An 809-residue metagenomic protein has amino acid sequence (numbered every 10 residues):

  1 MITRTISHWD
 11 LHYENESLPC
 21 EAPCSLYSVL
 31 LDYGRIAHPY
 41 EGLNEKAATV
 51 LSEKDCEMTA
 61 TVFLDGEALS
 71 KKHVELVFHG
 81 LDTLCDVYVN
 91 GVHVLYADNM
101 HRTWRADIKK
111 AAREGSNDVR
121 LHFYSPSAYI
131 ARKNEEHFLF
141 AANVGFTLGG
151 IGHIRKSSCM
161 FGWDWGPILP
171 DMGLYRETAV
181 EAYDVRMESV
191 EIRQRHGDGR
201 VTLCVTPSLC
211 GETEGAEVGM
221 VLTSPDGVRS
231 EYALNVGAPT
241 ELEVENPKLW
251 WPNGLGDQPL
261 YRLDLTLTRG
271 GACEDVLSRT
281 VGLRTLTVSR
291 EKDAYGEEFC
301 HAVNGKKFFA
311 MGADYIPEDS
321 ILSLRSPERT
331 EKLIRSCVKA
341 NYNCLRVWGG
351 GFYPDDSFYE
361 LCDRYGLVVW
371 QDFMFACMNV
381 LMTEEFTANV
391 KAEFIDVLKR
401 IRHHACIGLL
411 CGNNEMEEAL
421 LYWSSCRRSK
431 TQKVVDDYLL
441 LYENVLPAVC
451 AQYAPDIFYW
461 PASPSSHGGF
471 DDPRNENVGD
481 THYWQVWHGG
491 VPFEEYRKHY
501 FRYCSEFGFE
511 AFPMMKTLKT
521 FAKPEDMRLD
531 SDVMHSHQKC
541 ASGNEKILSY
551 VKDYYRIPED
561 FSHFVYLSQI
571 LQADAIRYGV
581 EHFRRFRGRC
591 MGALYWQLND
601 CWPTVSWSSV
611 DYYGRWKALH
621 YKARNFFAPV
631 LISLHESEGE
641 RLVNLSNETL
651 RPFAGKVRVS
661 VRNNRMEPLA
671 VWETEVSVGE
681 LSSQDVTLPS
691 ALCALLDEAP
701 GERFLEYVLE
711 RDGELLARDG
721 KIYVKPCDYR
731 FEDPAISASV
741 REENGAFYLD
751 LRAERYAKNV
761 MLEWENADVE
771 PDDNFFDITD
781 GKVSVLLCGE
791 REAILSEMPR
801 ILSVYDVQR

Functional and structural regions predicted by a protein language model:
M1-C344, N477, R585-F586, C590 (+2 more regions): Secreted/periplasmic carbohydrate-active enzymes, especially glycoside hydrolases
M100, D164-P167, P252, D314-P327 (+5 more regions): The substrate-binding groove and active-site-proximal loops of carbohydrate-active enzymes, especially glycoside
G173, E417, A448-A451, W460-F653: Substrate-binding clefts and catalytic carboxylate motifs of secreted carbohydrate-active enzymes
D293-F299, D355-S357, A392-R400: Alpha-helical scaffolding within the catalytic cores of extracellular/periplasmic polymer-degrading hydrolases
F308, V338-L345, D363-V368, H403-L409 (+2 more regions): Loop/turn elements at helix/coil->beta-strand transitions in domains of secreted/extracellular proteins
M311-A313, L345-V347, V369-Q371, Y503-S505 (+1 more regions): Hydrophobic faces of well-ordered beta-strands that scaffold small-molecule active sites in alpha/beta enzyme cores
C344-A388, P473-G490: Aromatic-lined substrate-binding rim segments of carbohydrate-active enzymes
M382-G468: Active-site neighborhood of glycoside hydrolase catalytic domains
